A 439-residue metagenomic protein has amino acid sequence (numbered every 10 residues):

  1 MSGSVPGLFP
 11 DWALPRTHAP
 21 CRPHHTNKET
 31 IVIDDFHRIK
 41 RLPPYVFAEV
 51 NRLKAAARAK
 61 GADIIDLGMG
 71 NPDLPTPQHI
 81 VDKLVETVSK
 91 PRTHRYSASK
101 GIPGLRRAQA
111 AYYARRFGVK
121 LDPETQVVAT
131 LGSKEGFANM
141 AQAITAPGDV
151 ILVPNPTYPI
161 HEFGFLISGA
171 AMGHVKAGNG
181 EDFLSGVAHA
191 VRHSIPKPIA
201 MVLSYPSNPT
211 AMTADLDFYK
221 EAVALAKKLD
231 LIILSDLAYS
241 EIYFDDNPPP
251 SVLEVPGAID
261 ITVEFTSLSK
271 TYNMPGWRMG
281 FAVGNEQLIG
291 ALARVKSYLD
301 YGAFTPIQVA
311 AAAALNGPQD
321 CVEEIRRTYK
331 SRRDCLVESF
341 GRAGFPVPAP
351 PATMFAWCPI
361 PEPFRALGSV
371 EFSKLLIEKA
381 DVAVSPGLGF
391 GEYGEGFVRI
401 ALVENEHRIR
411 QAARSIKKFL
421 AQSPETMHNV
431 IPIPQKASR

Functional and structural regions predicted by a protein language model:
H25-T30, V119, V191, R365-G368 (+2 more regions): PLP-dependent enzyme catalytic core of the Aspartate aminotransferase-like
I31-G132, N139, A314-G317, Q422-S423: N-terminal small-domain helix-loop-helix segment of the aminotransferase-like
P123, Q142-L203: PLP-dependent aminotransferase-like
G173, G178-N247: Active-site phosphate-binding strand-loop segment of PLP-dependent enzymes
V255, I259-K330, D334-A343, K418-L420 (+2 more regions): Conserved core segment of the aminotransferase class I/II
A312, Y329-V337, V347-I360, G394: Conserved glycine-rich beta-strand-loop-beta hairpin in the small C-terminal domain of fold type I
